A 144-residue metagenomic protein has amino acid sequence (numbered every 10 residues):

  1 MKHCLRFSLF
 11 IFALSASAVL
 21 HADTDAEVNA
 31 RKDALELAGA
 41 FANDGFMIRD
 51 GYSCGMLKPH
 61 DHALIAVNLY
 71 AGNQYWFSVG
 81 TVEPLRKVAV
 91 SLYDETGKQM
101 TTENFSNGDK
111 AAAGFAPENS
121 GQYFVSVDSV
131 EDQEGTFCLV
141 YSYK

Functional and structural regions predicted by a protein language model:
M1-L9: Bacterial N-terminal signal peptides that target proteins for export
K2-H3, L20-A22: N-terminal targeting/docking segments
H21-F46: Predominantly extracellular/luminal regions of secreted and cell-surface proteins, especially disulfide-bonded
D23-D25, Y52-T136, S142-K144: Acidic, Ser/Thr/Pro-rich low-complexity intrinsically disordered segments
F41-L57: Glycine-rich phosphate-binding "P-loop"
